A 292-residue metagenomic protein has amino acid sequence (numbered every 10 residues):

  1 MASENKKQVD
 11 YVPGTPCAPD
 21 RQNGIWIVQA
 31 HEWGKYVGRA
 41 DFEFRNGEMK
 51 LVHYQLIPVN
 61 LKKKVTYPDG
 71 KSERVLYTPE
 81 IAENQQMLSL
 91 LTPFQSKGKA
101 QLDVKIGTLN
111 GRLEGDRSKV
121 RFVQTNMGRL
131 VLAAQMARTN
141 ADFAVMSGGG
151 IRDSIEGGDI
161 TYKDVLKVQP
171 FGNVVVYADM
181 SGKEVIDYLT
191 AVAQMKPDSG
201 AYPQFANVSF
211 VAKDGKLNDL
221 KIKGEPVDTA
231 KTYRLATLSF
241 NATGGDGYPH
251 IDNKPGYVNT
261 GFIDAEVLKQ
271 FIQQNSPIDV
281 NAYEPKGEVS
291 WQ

Functional and structural regions predicted by a protein language model:
M1-E4, I27-A30: Active-site neighborhood of phospho(di)ester-bond hydrolases with catalytic His/Asp-centered motifs
M1-S3, N84-L88, A178: Short secondary-structure boundary segments
E4-D20, P68-T78: Surface-exposed intrinsically disordered loops and tails
Q8, P13-W26, Y36-R39, N46-V52 (+3 more regions): Feature captures C-terminal
H31, M49-I160: Hard-cation-handling environments
